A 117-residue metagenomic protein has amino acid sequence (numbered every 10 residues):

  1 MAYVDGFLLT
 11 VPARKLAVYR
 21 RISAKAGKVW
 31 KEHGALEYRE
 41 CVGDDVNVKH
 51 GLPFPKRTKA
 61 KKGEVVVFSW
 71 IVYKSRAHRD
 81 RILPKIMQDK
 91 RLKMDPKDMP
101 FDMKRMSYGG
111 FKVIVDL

Functional and structural regions predicted by a protein language model:
M1-K25: Long, hydrophobic N-terminal alpha-helical segment
V4-V11, H50-I86: Short, well-ordered beta-strand segments in beta-rich or mixed alpha/beta enzyme and ligand-binding folds
V18-K31, V66-I71: Generic detector of contiguous secondary-structure segments
R20-A26, I82-K90: Short amphipathic alpha-helices in soluble, non-transmembrane regions that often serve as interface/regulatory elements
K31, A35-K62, Q88-L117: Glycine-rich beta-strand-turn "strand-cap" elements at beta-sheet edges
